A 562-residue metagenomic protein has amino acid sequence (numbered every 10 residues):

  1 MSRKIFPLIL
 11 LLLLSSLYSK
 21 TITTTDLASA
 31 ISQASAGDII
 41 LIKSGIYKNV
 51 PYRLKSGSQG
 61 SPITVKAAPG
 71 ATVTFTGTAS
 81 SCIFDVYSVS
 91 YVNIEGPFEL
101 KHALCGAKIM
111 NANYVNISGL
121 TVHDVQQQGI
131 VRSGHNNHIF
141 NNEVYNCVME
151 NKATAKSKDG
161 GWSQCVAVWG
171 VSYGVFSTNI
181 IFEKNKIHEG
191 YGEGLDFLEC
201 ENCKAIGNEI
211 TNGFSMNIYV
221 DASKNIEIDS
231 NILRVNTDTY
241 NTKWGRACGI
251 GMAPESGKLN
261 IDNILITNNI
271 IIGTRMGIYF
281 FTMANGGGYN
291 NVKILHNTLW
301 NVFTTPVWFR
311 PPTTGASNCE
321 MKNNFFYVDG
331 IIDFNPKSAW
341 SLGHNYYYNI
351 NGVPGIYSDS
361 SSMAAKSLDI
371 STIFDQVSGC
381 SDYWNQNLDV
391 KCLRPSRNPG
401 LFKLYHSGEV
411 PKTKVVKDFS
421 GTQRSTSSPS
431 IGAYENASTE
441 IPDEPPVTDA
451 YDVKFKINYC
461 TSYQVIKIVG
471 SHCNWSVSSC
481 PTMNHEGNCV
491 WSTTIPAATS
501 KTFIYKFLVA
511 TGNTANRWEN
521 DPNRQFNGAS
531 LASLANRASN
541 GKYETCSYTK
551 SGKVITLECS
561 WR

Functional and structural regions predicted by a protein language model:
K4-S15: Sec-dependent N-terminal signal peptides
S16-A36, S44-I46, P69-T72, N385-N387 (+2 more regions): Right-handed parallel beta-helix/beta-solenoid
L27-A34, K48-G57, T76, K108 (+3 more regions): Short, T/G/N/S-enriched strand-turn elements that build extracellular solenoid repeat scaffolds
S35-S44, K48-F75, D85-P97, N113-S118 (+1 more regions): Beta-solenoid repeat scaffold
S81-D85, E99-M110, Y114, V122-F140 (+2 more regions): Glycine- and acidic/polar-rich repeat regions and solenoidal domains
S362-A437: C-terminal accessory segments
V447, D452-K501, A510-A532: Aromatic-rich carbohydrate-binding modules that target alpha-glucans
T511-S560: Structured interaction patches on ligand/partner-binding surfaces of diverse proteins
